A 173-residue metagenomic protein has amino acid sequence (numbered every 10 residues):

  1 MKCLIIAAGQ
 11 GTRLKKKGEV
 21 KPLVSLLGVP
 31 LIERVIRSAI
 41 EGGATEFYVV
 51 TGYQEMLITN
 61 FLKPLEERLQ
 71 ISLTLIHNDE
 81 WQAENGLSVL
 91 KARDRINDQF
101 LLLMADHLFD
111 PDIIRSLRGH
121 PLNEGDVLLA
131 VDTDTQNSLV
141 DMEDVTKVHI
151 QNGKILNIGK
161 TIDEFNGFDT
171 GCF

Functional and structural regions predicted by a protein language model:
M1-K17: N-terminal nucleotide-binding beta1-loop-alpha1 segment
K2-I5, V29-Q99: Conserved N-terminal catalytic core of the sugar/cofactor nucleotidyltransferase
A7, T51, M104, V131: Short beta-strand/turn micro-motifs composed of small residues that flank or help shape donor/cofactor-binding pockets
G18-L23, N78: Short glycine-enriched, charge-decorated loop/helix-capping segments at active-site entrances that position
P22, S72-T74, K154: Conserved beta-strand segments of alpha/beta enzyme cores
L57, H107-D110: A short, conserved beta-strand element in the Rossmann-like catalytic core that flanks the donor/metal-binding loop
D98-L108: Short beta-strand-to-loop acidic/aromatic patch adjacent to the donor-nucleotide binding site
D110-F173: Conserved core of the sugar-phosphate nucleotidyltransferase
